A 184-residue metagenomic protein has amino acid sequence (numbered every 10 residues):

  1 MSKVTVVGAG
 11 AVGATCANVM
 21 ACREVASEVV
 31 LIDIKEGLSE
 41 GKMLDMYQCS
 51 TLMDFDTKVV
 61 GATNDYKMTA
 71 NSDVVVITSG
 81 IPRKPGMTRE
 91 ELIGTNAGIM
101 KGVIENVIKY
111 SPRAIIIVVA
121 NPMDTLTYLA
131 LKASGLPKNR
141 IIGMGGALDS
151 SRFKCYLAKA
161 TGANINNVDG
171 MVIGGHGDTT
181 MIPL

Functional and structural regions predicted by a protein language model:
A9-G10: Glycine-rich Rossmann-fold phosphate-binding loop(s) that bind the pyrophosphate of adenine dinucleotide cofactors
G13-A14: N-terminal Rossmann-fold NAD(P) dinucleotide-binding loop
I34-N71: Conserved N-terminal Rossmann-fold NAD(P) cofactor-binding segment
D73-V76: N-terminal Rossmann-like NAD(P) cofactor-binding module of classical short-chain dehydrogenase/reductase
S79-I81: Conserved NAD(P)H cofactor-binding loop of Rossmann-fold oxidoreductase domains
T88-K154: Rossmann-like NAD(P)(H) cofactor-binding subdomain of soluble oxidoreductases
K154-L184: Substrate/ligand-engaging "lid" and interaction regions
